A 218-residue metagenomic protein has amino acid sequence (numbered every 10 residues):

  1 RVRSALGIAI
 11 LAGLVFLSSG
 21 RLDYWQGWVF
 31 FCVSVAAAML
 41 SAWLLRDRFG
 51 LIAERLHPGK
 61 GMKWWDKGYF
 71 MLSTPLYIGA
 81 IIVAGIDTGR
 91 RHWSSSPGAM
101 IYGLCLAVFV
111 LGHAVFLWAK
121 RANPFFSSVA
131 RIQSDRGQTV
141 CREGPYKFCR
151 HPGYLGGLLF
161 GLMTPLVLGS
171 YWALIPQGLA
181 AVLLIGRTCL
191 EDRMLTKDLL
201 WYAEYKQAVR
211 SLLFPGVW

Functional and structural regions predicted by a protein language model:
R1-Y146, L155-W218: Membrane-anchoring alpha-helices and their flanking helix-loop junctions
C149-H151: Conserved SAM-binding loop
